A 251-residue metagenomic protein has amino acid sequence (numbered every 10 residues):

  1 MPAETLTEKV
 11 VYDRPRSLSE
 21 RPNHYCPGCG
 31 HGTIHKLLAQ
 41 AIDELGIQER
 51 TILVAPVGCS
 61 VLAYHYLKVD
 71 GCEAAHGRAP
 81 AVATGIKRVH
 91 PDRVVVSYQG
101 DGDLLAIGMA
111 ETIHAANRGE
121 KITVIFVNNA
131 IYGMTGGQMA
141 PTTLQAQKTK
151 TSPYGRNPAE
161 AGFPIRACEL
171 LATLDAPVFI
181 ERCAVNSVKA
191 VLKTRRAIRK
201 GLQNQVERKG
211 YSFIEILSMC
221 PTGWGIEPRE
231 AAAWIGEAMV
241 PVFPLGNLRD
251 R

Functional and structural regions predicted by a protein language model:
M1-R93: Thiamine diphosphate
M1-V11, P15, E20-R21, V206-R251: Flexible, low-complexity linker and terminal segments
A55-G133, R196-K200: Thiamine diphosphate
V57-C59, N129-I131, A184-S187, I216-G223: Glycine-rich beta-alpha junction loops
V69-C72, A115, A140-L144, E230-A233: Short, hinge-like loop/turn segments at secondary-structure boundaries
D92, A140-E207: Conserved thiamine diphosphate
M109-H114, M134-K148: Active-site-proximal loop->helix
